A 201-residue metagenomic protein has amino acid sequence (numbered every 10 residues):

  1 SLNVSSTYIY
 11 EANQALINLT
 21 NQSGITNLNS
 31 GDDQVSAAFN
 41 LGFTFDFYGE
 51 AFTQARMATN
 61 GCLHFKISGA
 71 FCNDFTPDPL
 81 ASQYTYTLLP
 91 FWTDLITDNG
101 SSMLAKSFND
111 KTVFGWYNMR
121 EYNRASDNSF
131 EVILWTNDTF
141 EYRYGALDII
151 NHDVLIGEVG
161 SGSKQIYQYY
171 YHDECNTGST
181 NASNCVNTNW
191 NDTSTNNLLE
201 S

Functional and structural regions predicted by a protein language model:
S1-S201: Extracytoplasmic Ser/Thr/Pro-rich, glycosylation-prone low-complexity segments
